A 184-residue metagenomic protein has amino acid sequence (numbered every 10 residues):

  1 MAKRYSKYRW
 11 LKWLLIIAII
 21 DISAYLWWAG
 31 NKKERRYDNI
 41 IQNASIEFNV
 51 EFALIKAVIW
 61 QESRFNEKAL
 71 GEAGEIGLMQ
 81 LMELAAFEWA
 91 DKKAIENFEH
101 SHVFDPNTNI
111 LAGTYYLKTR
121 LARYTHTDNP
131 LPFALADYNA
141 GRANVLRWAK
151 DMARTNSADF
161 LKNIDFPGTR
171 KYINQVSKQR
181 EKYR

Functional and structural regions predicted by a protein language model:
M1-D21: N-terminal Sec-pathway targeting helices
L14, A18-K68, E72, A90 (+2 more regions): Export/targeting segments at the very N-terminus of extracytoplasmic proteins
W27-N31, Q42-A44, E67-I76, I95-N107 (+3 more regions): Second-shell loop/turn segments in exported
E51-A57, N129-A136: Alpha-helical scaffolds flanking conserved acidic
W60-A85, G141: Cell-wall polysaccharide-cleaving catalytic domain and substrate-binding groove, primarily in peptidoglycan/chitin
A73-E96, A112-Y116: Substrate-binding/active-site groove segments that recognize and process beta-1,4-linked N-acetyl-hexosamine
P132-R184: Catalytic and substrate-binding regions of cell-wall glycan-acting enzymes that process beta-1,4-linked
